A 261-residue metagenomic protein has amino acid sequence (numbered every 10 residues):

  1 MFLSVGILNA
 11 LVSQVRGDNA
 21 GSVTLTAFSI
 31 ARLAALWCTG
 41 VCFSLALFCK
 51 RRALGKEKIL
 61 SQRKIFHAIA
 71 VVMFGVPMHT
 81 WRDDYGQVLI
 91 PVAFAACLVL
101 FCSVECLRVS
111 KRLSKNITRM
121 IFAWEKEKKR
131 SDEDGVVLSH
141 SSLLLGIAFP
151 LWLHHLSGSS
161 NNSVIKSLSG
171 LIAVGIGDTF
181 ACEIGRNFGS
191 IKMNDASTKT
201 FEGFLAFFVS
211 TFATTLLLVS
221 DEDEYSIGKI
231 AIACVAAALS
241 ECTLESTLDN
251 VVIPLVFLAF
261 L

Functional and structural regions predicted by a protein language model:
M1-G40, L45-A96, C102-L261: Interhelical loop and helix-boundary elements at the membrane-water interface of polytopic inner-membrane proteins
